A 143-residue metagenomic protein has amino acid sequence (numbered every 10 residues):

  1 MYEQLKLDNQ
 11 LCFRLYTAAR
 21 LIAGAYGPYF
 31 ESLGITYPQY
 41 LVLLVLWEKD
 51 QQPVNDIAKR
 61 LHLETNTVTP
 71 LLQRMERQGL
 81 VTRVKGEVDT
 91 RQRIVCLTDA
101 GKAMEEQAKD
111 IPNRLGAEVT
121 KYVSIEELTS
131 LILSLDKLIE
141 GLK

Functional and structural regions predicted by a protein language model:
M1-L33: N-terminal leader segment of winged-helix/HTH proteins
M1-Q4, I125-K143: C-terminal regulatory/oligomerization modules of transcriptional regulators
C12-F13, L33-L44, N66: Short alpha-helical elements of helix-turn-helix
Y16, L44-E48, K109, D136: Short, locally clustered residues in the helix-turn-helix/winged-helix DNA-binding domain
L21, A25, L41-L44, A103: Pre-recognition alpha-helix immediately N-terminal to the DNA-recognition helix within helix-turn-helix or winged-helix
A23, Q73-L133: Charged, amphipathic alpha-helical coiled-coil/dimerization segments
K49-P53: Short capping segments at the starts of secondary-structure elements
V54-N55, N66, Q73, R93: Residues within helix-turn-helix
